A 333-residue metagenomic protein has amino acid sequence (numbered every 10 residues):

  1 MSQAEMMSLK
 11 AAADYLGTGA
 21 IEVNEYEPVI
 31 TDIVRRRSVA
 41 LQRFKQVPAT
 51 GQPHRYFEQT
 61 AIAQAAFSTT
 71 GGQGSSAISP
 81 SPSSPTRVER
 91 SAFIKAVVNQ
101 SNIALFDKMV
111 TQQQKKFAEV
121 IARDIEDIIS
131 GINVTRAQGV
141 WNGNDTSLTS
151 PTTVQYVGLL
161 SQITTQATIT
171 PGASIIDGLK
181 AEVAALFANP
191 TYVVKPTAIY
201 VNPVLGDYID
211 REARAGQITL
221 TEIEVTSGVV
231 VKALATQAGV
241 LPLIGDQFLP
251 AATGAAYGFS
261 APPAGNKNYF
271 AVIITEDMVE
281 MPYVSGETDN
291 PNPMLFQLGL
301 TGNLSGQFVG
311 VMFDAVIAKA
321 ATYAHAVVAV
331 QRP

Functional and structural regions predicted by a protein language model:
S2-A233, Q237, P242, D246-G254 (+2 more regions): Flexible, glycine/threonine- and acidic-rich loop/arm segments that mediate assembly and lattice contacts in viral
K267-A271: C-terminal/domain-terminus segments
